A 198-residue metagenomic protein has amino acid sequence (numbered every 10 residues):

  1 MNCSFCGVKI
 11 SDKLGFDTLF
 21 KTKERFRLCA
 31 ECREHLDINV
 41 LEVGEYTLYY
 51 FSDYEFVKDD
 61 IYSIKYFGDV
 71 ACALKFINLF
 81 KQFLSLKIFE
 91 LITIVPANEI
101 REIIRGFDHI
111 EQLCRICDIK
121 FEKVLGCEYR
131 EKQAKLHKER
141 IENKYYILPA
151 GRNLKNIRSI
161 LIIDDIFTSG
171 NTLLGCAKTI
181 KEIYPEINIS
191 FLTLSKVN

Functional and structural regions predicted by a protein language model:
M1, K23-F26: Residues immediately within or flanking Cys/His clusters that coordinate Zn2+ in small zinc-binding modules
C3-C6, D17-T18, C29-C32: Short cysteine-rich clusters marking metal-coordination/redox-active sites
S11-T22, F83: Short, intrinsically disordered, charge-biased short linear motifs at domain edges
R25-L91, E99-D108, L125-N156, S195-N198: Active-site-facing substrate-recognition patch
L91, L161, N188-L192: A structural signal for isolated positions on well-ordered beta-strands in alpha/beta enzyme cores
I103-F121: Substrate-recognition/cap helix-loop segment adjacent to the acidic, metal-dependent catalytic center of Asp-based
I162-C176: A phosphate-binding catalytic loop at a beta-strand-loop-alpha-helix junction that coordinates phosphoryl groups
G175-N198: PRPP-dependent phosphoribosyltransferase catalytic core
